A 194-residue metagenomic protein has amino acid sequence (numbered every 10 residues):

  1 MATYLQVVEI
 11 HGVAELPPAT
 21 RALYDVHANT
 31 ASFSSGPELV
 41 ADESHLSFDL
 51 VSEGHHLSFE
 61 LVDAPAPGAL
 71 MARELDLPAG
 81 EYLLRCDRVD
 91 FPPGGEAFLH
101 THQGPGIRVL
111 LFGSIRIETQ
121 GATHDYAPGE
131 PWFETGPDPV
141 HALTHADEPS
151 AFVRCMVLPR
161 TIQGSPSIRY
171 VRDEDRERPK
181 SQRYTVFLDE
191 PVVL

Functional and structural regions predicted by a protein language model:
M1-T30, P65-G95, C155, P159: A short glycine-rich, His/Asp/Glu-containing loop-to-beta-strand
E9-G54, A79, F91, T119-V140: Short acidic-glycine-tyrosine-enriched beta hairpin
T20, P37-A69, G136-S165: Ligand-binding loop in jelly-roll beta-barrel domains
R21-V40, H102-I117, F152-P159: Short, conserved beta-strand element in jelly-roll/cupin
G80, L99-Q103, H145: Short capping loops/turns at secondary-structure boundaries
R85, V89-P131: A contiguous binding-surface segment within folded domains or other stable secondary-structure elements
Q163-L194: Acidic/histidine-enriched, glycine/proline-rich intrinsically disordered or flexible terminal extensions
